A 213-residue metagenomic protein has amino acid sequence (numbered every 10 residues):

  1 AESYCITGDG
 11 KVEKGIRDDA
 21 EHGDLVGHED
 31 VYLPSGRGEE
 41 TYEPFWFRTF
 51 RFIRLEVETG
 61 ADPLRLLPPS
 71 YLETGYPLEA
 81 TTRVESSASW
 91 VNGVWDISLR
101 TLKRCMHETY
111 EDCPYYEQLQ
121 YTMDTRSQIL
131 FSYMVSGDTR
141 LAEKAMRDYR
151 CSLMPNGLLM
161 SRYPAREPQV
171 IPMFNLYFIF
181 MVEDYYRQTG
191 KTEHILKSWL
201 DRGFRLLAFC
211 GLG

Functional and structural regions predicted by a protein language model:
A1-D112, D124, R140-A145, L158-P164 (+1 more regions): Extracellular/oxidizing-compartment recognition motifs
S3-L25, G137-G213: Helix-terminus loop motifs that line ligand-binding clefts
E43, Q118, Y185: Short, flexible active-site loop motifs that bind/organize anionic cofactors or intermediates
R48, Y116-R126, G137, Q169-Y177: Aromatic- and histidine-enriched alpha-helix N-cap/loop-to-helix transition segments that scaffold the rims
W95-L99, E111-P114, R126, P172 (+2 more regions): Noncatalytic linker/hinge segments flanking ATPase motor cores
I129-L130: Helix-boundary and N-terminal cytosolic regulatory elements
